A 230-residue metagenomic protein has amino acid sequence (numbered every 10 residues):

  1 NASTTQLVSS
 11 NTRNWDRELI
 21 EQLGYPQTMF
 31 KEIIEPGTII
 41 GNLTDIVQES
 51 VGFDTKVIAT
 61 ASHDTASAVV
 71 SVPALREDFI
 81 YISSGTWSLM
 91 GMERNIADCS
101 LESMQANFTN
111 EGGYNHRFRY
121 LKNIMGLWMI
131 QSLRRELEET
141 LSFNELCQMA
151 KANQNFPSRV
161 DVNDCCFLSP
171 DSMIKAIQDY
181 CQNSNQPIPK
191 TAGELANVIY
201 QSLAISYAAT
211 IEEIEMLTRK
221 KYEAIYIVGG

Functional and structural regions predicted by a protein language model:
N1, T86, G229-G230: Short, well-ordered beta-to-alpha junction loops that form the rim of enzyme active sites and present histidine/acidic
N1-S3, P26-M29, K190-T191: Gly-rich Lys/Arg/Thr-decorated short loops/hinges at beta-loop-alpha junctions or inter-strand turns that position
N1-T12, E32-E35, I40-G41: Short beta-strand-loop/turn "lid" adjacent to the catalytic site in phosphate-handling enzymes
V8-N14, E21-Q22, D45-A224: Active-site core segments that coordinate phosphate-bearing ligands/cofactors across diverse enzyme families
R17-T38: A conserved helix-loop-beta module that forms one wall/lid of the active-site cleft in ATP-utilizing catalytic domains
E35-L43, Y222-G230: Glycine-rich phosphate-binding loops at beta-strand->alpha-helix junctions
